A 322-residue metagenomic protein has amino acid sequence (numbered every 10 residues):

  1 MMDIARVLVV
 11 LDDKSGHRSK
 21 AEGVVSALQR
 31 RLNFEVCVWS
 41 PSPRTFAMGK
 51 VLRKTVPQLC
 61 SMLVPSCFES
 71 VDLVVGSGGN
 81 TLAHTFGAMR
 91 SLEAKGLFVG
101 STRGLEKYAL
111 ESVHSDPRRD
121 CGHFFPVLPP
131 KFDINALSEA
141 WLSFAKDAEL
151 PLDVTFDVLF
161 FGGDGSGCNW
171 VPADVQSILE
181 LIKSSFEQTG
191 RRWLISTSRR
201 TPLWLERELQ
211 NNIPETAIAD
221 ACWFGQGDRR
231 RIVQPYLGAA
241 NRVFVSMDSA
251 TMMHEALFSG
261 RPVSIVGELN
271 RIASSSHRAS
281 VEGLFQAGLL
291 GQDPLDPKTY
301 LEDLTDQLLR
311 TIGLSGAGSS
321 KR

Functional and structural regions predicted by a protein language model:
M2-L8: Extreme N-terminal starter segment of soluble prokaryotic enzymes
R6, D72-L73, S112, F156 (+2 more regions): Structural motif
V10, K14-F125: Active-site and donor-binding regions of nucleotide-sugar-utilizing enzymes
H17, V233-S274: A donor-sugar binding/catalytic signature common to diverse glycosyltransferases and related nucleotide-sugar
K107-D174, D293-E302: A nucleotide-sugar donor-handling region in carbohydrate enzymes
A136-S143, S184, V281-R322: Leloir-type glycosyltransferase catalytic cores
D164-R200: Conserved catalytic-core segment of nucleotide-activated headgroup transferases in glycan assembly
E208-T251: Donor nucleotide-activated moiety binding/catalytic core segment of transferases that use nucleotide-activated donors
